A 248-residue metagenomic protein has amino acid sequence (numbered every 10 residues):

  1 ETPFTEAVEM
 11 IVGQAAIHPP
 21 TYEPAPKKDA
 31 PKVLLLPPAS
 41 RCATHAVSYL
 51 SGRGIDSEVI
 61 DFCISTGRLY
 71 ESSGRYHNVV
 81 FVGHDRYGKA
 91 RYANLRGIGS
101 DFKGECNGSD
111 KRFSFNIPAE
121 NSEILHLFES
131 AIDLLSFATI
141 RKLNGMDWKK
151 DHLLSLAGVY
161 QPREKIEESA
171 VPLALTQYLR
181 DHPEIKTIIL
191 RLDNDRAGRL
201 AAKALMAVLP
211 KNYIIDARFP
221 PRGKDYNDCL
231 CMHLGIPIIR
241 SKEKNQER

Functional and structural regions predicted by a protein language model:
E1-M10, I64-R68, D228-I236, R240: Short, small/acidic-rich helices and loops at N termini and domain boundaries of DNA replication/processing enzymes
E1-Y49: Non-catalytic accessory segments of DNA primases and related replication-initiation nucleases
V47-V59, H84: Serine endopeptidase catalytic core focused on the charge-relay Asp
D56-G74: Short, basic/aromatic recognition patches
E71-D181: Phosphate-handling DNA/RNA-contact segment within nucleic-acid enzymes
T139-R248: TOPRIM fold recognition
